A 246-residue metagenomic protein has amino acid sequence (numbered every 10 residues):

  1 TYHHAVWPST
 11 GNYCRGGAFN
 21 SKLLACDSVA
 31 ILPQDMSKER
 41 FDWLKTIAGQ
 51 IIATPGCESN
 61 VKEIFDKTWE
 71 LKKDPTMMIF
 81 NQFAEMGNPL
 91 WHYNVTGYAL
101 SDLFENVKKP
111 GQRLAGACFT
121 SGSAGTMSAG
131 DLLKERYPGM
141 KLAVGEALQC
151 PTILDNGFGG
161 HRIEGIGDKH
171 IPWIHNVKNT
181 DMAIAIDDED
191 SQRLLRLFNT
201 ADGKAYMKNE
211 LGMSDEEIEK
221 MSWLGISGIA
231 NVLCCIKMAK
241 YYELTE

Functional and structural regions predicted by a protein language model:
T1-H4, K109-A115, L244-T245: Short helix-loop-beta connector
H3-A5, Y13-L71, T152-G165, K169-P172: Active-site-proximal loop->helix
S9-R15, C118-M127, W223-V232: Gly/Ser/Thr-rich loops at beta-strand to alpha-helix junctions that form or flank small-molecule/cofactor-binding
R15-D27, K45, G130-R136, I236-E243: Alpha-helix C-terminal capping segments
I31, T54, Q82, A143-A147 (+1 more regions): Generic beta-sheet signal
F65-W69, P75-T76, K134-L224, E246: Active-site/ligand-binding loops adjacent to catalytic centers
D74-L132, D190-M221: Active-site/ligand-binding-proximal alpha/beta "capping" segment
